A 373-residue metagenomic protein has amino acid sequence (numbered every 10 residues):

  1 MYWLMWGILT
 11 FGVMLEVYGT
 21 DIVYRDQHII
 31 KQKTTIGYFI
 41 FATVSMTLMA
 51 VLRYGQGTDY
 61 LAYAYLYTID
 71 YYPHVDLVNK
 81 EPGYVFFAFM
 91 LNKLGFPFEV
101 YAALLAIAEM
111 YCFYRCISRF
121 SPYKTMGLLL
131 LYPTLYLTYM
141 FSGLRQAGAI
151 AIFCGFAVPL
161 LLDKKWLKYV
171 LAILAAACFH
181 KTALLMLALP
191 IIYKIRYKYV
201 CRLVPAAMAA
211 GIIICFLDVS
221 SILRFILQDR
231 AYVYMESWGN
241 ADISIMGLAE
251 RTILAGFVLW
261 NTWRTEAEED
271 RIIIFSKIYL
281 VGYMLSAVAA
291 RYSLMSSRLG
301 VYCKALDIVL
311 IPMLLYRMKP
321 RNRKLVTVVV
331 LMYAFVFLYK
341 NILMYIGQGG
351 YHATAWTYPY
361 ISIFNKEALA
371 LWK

Functional and structural regions predicted by a protein language model:
M1-K373: Terminal, non-globular segments
